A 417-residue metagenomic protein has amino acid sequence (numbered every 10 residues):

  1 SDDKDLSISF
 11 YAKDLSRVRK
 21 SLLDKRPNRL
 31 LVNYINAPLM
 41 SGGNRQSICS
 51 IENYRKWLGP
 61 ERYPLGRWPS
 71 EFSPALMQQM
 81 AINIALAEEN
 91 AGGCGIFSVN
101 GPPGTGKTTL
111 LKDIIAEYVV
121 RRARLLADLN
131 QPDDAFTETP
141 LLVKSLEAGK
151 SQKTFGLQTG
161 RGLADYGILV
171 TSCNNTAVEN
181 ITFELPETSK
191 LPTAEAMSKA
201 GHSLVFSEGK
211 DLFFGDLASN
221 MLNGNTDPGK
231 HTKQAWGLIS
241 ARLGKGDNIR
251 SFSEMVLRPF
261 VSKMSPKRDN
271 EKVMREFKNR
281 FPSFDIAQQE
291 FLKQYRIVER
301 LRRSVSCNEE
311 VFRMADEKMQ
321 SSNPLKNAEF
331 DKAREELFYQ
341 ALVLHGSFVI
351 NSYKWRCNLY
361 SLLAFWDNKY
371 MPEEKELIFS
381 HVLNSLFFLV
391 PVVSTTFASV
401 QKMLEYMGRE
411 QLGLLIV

Functional and structural regions predicted by a protein language model:
S1-G59, L86, L125-M314: Extended charged low-complexity segments that act as oligomerization/scaffolding linkers
V18-L76, R300-Q411: Conserved helicase NTPase catalytic core signature
P69-E71, N83-E88, N100-G101, S151-G160 (+3 more regions): Generic recognition of flexible, low-complexity loop/linker segments
E71-G95, L110, T395-T396: N-terminal pre-P-loop "Q-motif" helix
F97-T105, L110, I114-I115, G162-I181 (+1 more regions): Conserved RecA-like ASCE P-loop NTPase motor core of nucleic-acid helicases/translocases
T105-Q131: Metal-dependent catalytic core segments for phosphate chemistry
I115-V120, E184-K190, M407-L412: Short secondary-structure boundary/capping segments
L415-V417: Hydrophobic residues in beta-strands of the RecA-like P-loop NTPase core, especially within AAA+ ATPase
